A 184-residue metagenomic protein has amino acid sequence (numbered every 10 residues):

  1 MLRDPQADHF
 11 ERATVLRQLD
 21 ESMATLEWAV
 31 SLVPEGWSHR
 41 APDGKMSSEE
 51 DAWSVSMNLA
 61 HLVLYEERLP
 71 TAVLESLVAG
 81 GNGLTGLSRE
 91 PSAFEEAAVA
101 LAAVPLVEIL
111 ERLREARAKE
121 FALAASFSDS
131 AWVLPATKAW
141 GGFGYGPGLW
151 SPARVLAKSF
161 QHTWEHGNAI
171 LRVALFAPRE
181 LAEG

Functional and structural regions predicted by a protein language model:
M1-T25: Extreme N-terminal tail/first-helix region
L2, H39-S92, W132-G184: Short, contiguous alpha-helical
D4-R12, S48, V99-A103, G148-P152: A short, mixed-charge helix-start or loop-turn motif at secondary-structure junctions
D8-E11, V15, I109, V155 (+1 more regions): Residue-level preference for long, well-ordered alpha-helices that form the structural scaffold of enzyme catalytic
E11, V33-P34, S54, P105 (+2 more regions): Helix N-cap and loop-to-helix transition residues
R17, W28-V30, H39-R40: Short secondary-structure boundary/capping segments within folded domains
Q18, S22, E27, S92-P135 (+1 more regions): Acidic/histidine-rich alpha-helical segments that form the ligand environment of transition-metal centers
M23-P34, E66-L74, R114-S128, W164-A174: Structural signal for well-ordered, non-membrane alpha-helices
